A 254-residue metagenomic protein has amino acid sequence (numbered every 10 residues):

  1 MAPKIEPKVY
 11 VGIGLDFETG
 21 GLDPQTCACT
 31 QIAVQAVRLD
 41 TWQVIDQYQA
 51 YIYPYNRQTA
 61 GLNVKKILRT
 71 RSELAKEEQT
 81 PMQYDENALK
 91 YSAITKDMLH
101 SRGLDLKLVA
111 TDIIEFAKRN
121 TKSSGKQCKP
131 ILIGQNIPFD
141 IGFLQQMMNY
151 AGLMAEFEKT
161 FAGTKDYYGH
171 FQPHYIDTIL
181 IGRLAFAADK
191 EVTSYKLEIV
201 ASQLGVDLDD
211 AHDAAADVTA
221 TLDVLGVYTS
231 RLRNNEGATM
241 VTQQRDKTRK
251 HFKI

Functional and structural regions predicted by a protein language model:
M1-E6, A201-Q203, H212-A215, T219-I254: Acidic two-metal-ion nuclease catalytic site recognized across multiple nuclease folds, prominently DnaQ/RNase D-T
A2-P138, H212: Conserved non-catalytic scaffold segment of RNase H-like nuclease domains
D16-E18, D140, D177, D217: Acidic active-site catalytic centers that drive phospho-/nucleotidyl reactions and related ester hydrolyses
T19-G21, L180, A220: Short, glycine/acidic-enriched loop or turn micro-motifs at the edges of active sites
P24-T26, G142-M147, D223-L225: A short acidic (Asp/Glu
R69-S92, K96-L99, F171-A216: Active-site-proximal helix-loop-helix substrate-binding element of RNase H-like nuclease domains
P138-P173: Substrate-recognition/cap helix-loop segment adjacent to the acidic, metal-dependent catalytic center of Asp-based
M147-A151, L184, A188, Q203 (+1 more regions): Active-site catalytic microenvironments for nucleophilic, acid-base chemistry
